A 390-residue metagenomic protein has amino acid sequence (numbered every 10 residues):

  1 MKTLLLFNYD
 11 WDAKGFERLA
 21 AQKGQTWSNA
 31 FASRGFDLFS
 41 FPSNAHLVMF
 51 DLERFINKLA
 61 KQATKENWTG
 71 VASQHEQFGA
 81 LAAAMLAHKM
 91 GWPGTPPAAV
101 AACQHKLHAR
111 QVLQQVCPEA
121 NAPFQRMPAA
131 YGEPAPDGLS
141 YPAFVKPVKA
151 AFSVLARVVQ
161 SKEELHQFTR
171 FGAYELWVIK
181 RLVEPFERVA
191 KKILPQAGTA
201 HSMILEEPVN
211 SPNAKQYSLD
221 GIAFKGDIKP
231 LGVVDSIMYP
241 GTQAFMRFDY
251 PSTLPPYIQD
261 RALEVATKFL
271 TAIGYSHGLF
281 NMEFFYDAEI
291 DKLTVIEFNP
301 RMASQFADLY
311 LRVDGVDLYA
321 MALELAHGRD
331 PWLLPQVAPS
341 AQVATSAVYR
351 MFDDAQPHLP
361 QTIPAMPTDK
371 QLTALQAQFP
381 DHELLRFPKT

Functional and structural regions predicted by a protein language model:
M1-A99, Q115, A130-E133, G328 (+1 more regions): ATP-binding N-terminal substructure of ATP-dependent carboxylate-amine bond-forming enzymes
G70-S73, P123, I204-E206, N281: Short catalytic-loop micro-motif centered on adjacent basic/acidic residues
A83-M85, K292-R301: A short beta-strand motif that forms the metal-chelation/ATP-contact edge of phosphoryl-transfer active sites
C103-M203, D249-S252, P256-E264: Active-site nucleotide/adenylate-binding loops and adjacent lid/helix of ATP-dependent enzymes
E163, T169-M238, F285-T294: Phosphate-binding site of ATP-dependent enzymes
E207-Y275, L279, N299-M321, A326 (+1 more regions): ATP-dependent carboxylate/phosphate-activation module, predominantly the ATP-grasp catalytic core and closely related
S276-A288, L334: A short glycine-rich, hydrophobically flanked beta-strand micro-motif that places a catalytic Asp/Glu for divalent metal
L323-T390: Peripheral (often C-terminal) accessory segments that flank ATP-dependent C-N-forming ligase machineries
